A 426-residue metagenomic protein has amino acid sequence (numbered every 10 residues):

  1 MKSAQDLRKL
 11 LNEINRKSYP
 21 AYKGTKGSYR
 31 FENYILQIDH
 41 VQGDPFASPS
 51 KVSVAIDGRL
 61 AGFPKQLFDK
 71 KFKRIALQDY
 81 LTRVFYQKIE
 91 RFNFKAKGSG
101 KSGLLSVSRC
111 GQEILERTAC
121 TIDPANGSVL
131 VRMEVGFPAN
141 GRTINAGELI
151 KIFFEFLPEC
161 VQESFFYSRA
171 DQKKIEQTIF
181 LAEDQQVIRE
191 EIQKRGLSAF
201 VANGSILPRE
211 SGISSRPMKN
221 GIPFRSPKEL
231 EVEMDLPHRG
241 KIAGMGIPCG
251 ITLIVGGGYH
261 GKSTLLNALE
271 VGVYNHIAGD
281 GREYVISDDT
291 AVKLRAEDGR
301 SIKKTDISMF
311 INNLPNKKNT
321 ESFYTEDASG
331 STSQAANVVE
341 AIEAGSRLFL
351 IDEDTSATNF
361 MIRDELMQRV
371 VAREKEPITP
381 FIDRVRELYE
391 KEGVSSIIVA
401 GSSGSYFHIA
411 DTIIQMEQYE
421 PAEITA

Functional and structural regions predicted by a protein language model:
M1-V187, E191-G196, L207: N-terminal accessory targeting/assembly segments
N145, R300, F310-S331, R363-I378: Flexible beta-alpha connector loops of hexameric P-loop NTPases
Q193-L197, N203, Y259, L266-E297 (+1 more regions): Carboxylate/His-rich catalytic cores and anion/metal-binding grooves
P208-A243, A278, I286-A291, R295-I302 (+1 more regions): N-terminal pre-Walker A segment at the start of P-loop NTPase domains
G240-Y274: Glycine-rich phosphate-binding P-loop
T252, S396, I413-Q415: Short, well-ordered beta-strand core segments
S329-A341: Conserved alpha-helical scaffold flanking the Walker A/P-loop in AAA+ ATPase domains
A341-V385, Y389-E390, S402-H408, T412-I424: Conserved P-loop NTPase nucleotide-binding/switch module
